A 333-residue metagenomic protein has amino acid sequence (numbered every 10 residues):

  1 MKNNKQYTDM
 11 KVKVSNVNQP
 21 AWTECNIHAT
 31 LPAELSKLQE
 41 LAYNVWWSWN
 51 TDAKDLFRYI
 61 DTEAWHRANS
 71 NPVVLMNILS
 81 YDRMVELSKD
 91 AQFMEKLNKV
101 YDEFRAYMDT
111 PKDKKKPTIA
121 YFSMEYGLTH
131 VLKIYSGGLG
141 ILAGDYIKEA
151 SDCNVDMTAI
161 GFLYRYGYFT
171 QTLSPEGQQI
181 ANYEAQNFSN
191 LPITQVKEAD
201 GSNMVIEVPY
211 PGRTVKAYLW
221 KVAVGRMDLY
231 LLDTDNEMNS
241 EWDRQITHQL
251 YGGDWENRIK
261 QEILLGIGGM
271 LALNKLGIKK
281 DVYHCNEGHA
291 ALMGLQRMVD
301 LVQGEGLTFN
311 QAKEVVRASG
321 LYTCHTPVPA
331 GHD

Functional and structural regions predicted by a protein language model:
K2-D333: Catalytic cores of carbohydrate-active enzymes across secretory and cytosolic contexts
